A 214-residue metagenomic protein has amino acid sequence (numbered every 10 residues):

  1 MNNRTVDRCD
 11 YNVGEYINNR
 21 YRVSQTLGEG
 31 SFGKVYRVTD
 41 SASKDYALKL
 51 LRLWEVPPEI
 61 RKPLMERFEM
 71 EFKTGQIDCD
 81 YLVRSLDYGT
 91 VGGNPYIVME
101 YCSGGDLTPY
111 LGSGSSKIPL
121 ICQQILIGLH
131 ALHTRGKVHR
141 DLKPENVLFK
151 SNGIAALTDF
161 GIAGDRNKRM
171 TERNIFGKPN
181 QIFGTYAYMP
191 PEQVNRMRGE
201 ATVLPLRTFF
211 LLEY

Functional and structural regions predicted by a protein language model:
K34: Conserved N-lobe ATP-binding subsite of Hanks-type protein kinase domains, especially the beta3 VAIK lysine
V56-Q76: AlphaC helix of the eukaryotic protein kinase fold
Y88: Activation-segment/catalytic-loop signature of the eukaryotic protein kinase fold
G92-D106: Conserved short submotifs of the Hanks-type protein kinase catalytic core that shape the nucleotide-binding pocket
D106-S116: AlphaC helix of the protein kinase catalytic domain
I121-C122: Activation segment signature within eukaryotic-like protein kinase domains
I127-K137: Protein kinase catalytic-loop region centered on the HRD/HxD motif
